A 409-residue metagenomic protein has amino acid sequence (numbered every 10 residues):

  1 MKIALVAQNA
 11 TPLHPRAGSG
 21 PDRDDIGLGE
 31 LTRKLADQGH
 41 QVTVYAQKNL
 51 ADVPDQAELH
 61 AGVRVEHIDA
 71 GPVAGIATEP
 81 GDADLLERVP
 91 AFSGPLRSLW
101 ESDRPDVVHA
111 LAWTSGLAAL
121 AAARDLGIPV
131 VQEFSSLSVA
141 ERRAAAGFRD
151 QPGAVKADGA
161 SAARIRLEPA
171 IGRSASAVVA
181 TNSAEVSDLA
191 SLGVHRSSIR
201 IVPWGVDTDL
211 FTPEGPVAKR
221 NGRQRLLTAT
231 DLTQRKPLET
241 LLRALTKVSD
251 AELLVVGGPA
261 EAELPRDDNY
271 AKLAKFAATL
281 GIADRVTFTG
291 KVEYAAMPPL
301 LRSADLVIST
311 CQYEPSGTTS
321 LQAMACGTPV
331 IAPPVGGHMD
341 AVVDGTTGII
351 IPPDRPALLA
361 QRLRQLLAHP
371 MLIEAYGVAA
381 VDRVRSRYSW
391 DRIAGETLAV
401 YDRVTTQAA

Functional and structural regions predicted by a protein language model:
M1-V63, H67, A408-A409: N-terminal subdomain of nucleotide-sugar transferases
S138, A157-A177: Membrane-proximal helix-turn-helix segments that form the acceptor-binding/catalytic region of lipid-linked
G172, K291, P299-A304: Short alpha-helical donor nucleotide-sugar binding micro-motif in glycosyltransferases
A184, G205: Carbohydrate-associated surface elements
A218-K236, L242-V248, L254-V256: Conserved donor-binding/catalytic core segment of Leloir-type glycosyltransferases
Q312: Aromatic "clamp/platform" in nucleotide-sugar-dependent glycosyltransferases that forms part of the donor/acceptor
P329-A332, V342: Short hydrophobic beta-strand element within catalytic cores of glycosyltransferases and related nucleotide-activated
D344-G345, I349-P356, Q365-P370: Conserved acidic donor-binding segment of nucleotide-sugar-dependent glycosyltransferases
